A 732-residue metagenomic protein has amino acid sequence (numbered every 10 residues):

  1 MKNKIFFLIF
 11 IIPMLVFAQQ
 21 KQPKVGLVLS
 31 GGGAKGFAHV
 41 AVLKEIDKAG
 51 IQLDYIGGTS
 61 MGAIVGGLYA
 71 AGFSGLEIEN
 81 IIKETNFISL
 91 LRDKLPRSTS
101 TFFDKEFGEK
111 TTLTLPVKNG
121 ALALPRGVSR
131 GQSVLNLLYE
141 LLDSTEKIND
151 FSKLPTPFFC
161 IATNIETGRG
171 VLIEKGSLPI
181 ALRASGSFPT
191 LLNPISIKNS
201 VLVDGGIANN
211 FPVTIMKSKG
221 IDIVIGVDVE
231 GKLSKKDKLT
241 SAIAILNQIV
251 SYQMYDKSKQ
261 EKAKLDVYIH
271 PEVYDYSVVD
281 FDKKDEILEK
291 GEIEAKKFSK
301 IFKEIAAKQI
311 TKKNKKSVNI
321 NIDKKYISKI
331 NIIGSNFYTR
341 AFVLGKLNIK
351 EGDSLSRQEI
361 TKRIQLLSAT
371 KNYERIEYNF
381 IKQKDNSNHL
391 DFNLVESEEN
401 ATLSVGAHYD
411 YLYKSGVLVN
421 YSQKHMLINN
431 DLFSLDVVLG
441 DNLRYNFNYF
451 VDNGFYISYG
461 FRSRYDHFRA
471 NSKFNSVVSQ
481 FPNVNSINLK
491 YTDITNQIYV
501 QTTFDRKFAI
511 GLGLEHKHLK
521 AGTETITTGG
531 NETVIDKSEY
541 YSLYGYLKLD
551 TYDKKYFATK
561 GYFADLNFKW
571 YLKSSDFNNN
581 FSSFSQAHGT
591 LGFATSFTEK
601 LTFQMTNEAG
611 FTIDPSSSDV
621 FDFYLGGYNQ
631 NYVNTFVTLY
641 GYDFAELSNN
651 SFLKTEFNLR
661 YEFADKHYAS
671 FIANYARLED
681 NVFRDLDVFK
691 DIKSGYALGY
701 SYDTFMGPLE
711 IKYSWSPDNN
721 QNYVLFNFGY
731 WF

Functional and structural regions predicted by a protein language model:
M1-I5, F663-D665: Positively charged n-region of N-terminal signal peptides that target proteins for export
K4-V16: Sec-dependent N-terminal signal peptides
A18-T59, G67-Q365, A369-K382, E396-E399: Patatin-like phospholipase
Q358, R375-Y544, Y552, G627-V637 (+3 more regions): Gram-negative/organellar outer-membrane beta-barrel architecture
E399-N400, M426-L432, G454-Y459, D505-F508 (+4 more regions): Short loop/turn motifs that connect adjacent beta-strands in outer-membrane beta-barrel proteins
R462, S476, T533, Y541 (+6 more regions): Outer-membrane beta-barrel transmembrane domain signature
L543-F663: C-terminal outer-membrane beta-barrel translocator/porin domains of Gram-negative envelope proteins and their
